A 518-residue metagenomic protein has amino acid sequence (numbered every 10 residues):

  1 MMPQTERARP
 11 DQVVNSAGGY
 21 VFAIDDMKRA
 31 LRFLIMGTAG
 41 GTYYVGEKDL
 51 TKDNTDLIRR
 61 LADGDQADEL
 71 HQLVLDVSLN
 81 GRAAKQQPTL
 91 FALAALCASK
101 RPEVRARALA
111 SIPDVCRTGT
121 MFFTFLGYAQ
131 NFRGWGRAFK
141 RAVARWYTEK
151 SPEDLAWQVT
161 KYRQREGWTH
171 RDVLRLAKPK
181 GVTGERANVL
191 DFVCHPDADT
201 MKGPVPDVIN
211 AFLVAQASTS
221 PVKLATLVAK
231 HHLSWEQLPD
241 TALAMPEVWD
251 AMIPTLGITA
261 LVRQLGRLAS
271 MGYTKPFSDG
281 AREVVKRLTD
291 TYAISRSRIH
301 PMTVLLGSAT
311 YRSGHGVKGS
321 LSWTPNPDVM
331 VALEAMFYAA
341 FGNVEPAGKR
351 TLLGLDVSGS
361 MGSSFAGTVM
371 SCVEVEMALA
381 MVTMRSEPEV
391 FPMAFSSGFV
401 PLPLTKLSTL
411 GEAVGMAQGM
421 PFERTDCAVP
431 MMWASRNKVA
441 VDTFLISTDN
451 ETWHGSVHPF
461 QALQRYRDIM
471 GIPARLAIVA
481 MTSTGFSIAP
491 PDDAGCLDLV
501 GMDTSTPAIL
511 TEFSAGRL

Functional and structural regions predicted by a protein language model:
M1-M370, S386-L518: Long lumenal/extracellular ectodomains of secretory and single-pass membrane proteins
T383: Aromatic pocket-lining residues of Rossmann-like dinucleotide-binding sites
